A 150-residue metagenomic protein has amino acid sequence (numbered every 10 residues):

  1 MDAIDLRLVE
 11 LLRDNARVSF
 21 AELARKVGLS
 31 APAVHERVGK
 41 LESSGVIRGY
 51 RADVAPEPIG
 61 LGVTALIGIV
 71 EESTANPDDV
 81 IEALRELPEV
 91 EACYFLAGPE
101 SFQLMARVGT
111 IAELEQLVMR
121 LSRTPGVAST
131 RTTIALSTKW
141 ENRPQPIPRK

Functional and structural regions predicted by a protein language model:
M1-K150: A compositional/biophysical signature of low hydrophobicity enriched in polar/charged and small residues
